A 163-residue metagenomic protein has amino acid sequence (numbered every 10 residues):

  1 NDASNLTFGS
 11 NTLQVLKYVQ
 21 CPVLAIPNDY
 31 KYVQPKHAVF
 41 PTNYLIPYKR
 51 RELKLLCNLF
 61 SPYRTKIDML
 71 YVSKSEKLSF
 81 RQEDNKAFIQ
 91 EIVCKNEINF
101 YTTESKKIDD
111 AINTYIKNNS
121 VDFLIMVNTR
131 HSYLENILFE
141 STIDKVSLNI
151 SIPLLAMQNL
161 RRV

Functional and structural regions predicted by a protein language model:
N1-Q14, V127-N149, L160-V163: Glycine-rich, Arg-bearing micro-motifs that act as flexible, cationic patches
L6, V19-L24, K106-K107: Short gly/ser/thr-rich secondary-structure transition/capping motifs
G9, Q14-C21, D29-E83, A87-K95 (+2 more regions): Short acidic/Ser/Thr-enriched loop-to-helix initiation segments
N11, K107-N113, T142: Short acidic active-site motifs
P22-N28, L154-Q158: Short beta-strand elements of ligand-binding domains
S73-K74, N99-K107: Short beta->alpha junction loops
N119: Active-site charged/polar residues at nucleotide-handling catalytic sites that mediate phosphoryl, nucleotidyl
F123: Short, Asp-centered acidic motifs that coordinate Mg2+ and/or phosphate in catalytic or ligand-binding sites
